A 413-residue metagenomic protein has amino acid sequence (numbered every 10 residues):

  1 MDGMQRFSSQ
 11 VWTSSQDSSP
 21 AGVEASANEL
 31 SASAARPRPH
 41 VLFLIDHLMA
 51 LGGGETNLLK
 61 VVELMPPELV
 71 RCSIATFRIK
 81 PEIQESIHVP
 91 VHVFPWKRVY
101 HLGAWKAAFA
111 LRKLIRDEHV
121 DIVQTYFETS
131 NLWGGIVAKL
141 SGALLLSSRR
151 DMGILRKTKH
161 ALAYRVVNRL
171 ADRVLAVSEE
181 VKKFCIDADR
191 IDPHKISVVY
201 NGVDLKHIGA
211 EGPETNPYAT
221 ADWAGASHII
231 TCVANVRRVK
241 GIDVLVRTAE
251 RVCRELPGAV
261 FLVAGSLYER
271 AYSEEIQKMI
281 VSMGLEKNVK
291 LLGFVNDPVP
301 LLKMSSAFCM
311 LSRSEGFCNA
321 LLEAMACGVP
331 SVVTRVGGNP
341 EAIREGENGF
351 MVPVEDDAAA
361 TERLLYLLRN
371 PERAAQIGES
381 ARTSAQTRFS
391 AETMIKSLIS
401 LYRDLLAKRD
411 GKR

Functional and structural regions predicted by a protein language model:
G3-F7, W12, R36-P39, F43-K106: N-terminal strand-loop element at the rim of the active site of nucleotide-sugar-dependent glycosyltransferases
L42-L44, D222-K240, V246-A249, L262: Conserved donor-binding/catalytic core segment of Leloir-type glycosyltransferases
T125-N131, R149: Short His-centered aromatic/hydrophobic patch
L145-V177, K183, R190-I191: A conserved, positively charged/aromatic
F294, R313: Aromatic "clamp/platform" in nucleotide-sugar-dependent glycosyltransferases that forms part of the donor/acceptor
P330-V333, I343: Short hydrophobic beta-strand element within catalytic cores of glycosyltransferases and related nucleotide-activated
E345-G346, F350-D357, Y366-E372: Conserved acidic donor-binding segment of nucleotide-sugar-dependent glycosyltransferases
A359, Y366, R373-R388, M394-S400: A short, well-ordered alpha-helix in the C-terminal region of glycosyltransferases
